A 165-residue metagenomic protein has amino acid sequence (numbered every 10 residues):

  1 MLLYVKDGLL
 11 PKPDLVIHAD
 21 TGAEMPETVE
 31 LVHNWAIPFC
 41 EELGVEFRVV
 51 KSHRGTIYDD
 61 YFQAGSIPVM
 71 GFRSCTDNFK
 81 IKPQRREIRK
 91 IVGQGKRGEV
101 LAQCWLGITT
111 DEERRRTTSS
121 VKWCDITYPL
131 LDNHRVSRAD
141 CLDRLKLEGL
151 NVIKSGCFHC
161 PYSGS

Functional and structural regions predicted by a protein language model:
M1-S165: Nucleotide-activated chemistry modules centered on ATP-dependent adenylation/adenylyltransferase
